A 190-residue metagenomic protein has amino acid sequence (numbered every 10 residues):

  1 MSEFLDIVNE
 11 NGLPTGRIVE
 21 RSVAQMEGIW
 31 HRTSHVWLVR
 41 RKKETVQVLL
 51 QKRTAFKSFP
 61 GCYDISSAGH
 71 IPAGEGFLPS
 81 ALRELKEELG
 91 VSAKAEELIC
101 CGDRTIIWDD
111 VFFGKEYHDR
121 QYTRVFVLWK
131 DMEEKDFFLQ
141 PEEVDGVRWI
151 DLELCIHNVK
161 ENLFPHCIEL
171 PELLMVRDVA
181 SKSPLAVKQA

Functional and structural regions predicted by a protein language model:
M1-E44: Acidic, metal-coordinating catalytic segment for phosphate/diphosphate chemistry, firing primarily on the Nudix
I7, L38, L50, V127-L128 (+1 more regions): Conserved hydrophobic "DFG−1" position in protein kinase catalytic cores
N11, R40-K43, T54, W129-E133 (+1 more regions): Short loop segments at secondary-structure junctions
L13, P79, R83, E153-E161: Replace "anionic and nucleotidyl ligands
P14-I18, E44-K52, K135-L139: Short, well-ordered strand-loop elements centered on a beta-strand within folded domains, enriched for acidic residues
S22, G61-Y63, S67, A73 (+1 more regions): Nudix hydrolase/Nudix homology domain
V23-S34, E44-R83, E87: Conserved Nudix-box catalytic region and its N-terminal flanking loop in Nudix hydrolases and closely related
S92-D103: A short coil-to-beta-strand element that immediately follows conserved catalytic motifs
